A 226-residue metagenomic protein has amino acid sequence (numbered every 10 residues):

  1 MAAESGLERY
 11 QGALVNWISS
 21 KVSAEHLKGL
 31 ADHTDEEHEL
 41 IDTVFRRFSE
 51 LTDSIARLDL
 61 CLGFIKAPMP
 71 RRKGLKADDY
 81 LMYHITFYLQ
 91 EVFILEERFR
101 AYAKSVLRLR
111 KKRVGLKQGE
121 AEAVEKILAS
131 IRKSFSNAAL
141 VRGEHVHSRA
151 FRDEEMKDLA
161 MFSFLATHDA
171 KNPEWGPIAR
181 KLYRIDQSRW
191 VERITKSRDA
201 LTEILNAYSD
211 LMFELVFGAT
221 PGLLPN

Functional and structural regions predicted by a protein language model:
M1-F45, G119-N226: Acidic, Ser/Thr/Gly/Pro-rich intrinsically disordered interaction regions
L14-S23, L51-I65, R98-V106, L165-K171: Phosphate-binding glycine-rich loops and adjacent basic patches that engage nucleotide phosphates, nucleic-acid
K28-L75: N-terminal accessory/assembly segment that mediates macromolecular interactions
R47-S54, H84, Y88-V92, I131-S134 (+2 more regions): Amphipathic alpha-helix face/heptad-repeat signature
A56-L60, F64-V106: Amphipathic alpha-helical interface elements
P68-L75, R100-G119, R152-A160: Short acidic alpha-helical/loop segments enriched in Asp/Glu that coordinate divalent cations
